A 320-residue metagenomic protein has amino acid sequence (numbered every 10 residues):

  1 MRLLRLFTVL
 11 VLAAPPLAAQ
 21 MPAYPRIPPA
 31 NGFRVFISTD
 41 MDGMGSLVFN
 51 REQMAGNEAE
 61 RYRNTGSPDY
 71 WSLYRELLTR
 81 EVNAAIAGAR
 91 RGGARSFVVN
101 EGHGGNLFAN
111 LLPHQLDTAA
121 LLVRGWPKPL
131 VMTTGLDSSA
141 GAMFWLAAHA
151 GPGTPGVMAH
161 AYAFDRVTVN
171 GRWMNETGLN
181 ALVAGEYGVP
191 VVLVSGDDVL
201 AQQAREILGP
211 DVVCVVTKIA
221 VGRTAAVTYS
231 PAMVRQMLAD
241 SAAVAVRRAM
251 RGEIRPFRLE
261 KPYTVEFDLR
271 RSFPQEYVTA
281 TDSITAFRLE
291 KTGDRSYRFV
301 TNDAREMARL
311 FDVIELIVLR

Functional and structural regions predicted by a protein language model:
R2-V9: Sec-dependent signal peptide recognition, specifically the positively charged N-region followed immediately by
A13-P16: N-terminal signal peptide c-region/cleavage motif recognized by signal peptidases
M21-R26, T65-N100, N106, S241-R248 (+1 more regions): Alpha/propeptide regions of enzymes that mature by internal proteolysis
M21-Y24, P28-M41, G45-R51, G56 (+2 more regions): N-terminal hydrophobic targeting/anchoring segments and the immediately downstream early-domain regions of hydrolases
P28-N31, F97, V234, A239-R320: C-terminal accessory domains and tails appended to enzymatic cores
R34-F36, G45-L47, R51-T65, D69 (+6 more regions): Active-site histidine-anchored catalytic micro-motif
M41, G102-H103, D198: Active-site metal-binding loops of divalent metal-dependent hydrolases
R90, W173-V278: Glycine-rich, Lys/Arg-enriched anion-binding loops that position phosphate/diphosphate groups for phosphoryl
